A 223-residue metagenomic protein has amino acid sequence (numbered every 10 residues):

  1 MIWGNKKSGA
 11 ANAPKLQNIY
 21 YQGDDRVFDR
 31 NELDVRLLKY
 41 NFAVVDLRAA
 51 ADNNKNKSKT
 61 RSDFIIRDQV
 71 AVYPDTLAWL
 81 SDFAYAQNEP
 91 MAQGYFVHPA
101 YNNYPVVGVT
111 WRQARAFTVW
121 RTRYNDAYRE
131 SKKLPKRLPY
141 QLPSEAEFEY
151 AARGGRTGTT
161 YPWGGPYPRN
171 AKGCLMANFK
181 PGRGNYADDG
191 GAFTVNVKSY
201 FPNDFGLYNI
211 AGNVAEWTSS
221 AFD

Functional and structural regions predicted by a protein language model:
I2-G4: Cationic-aromatic interfacial patches
P14-K15, Q22-V27, E32, A43 (+1 more regions): Functional-site microenvironments in short loops/helix caps that host divalent-cation chemistry
Y40: Aromatic/pi-system hotspot detector in well-structured domains
